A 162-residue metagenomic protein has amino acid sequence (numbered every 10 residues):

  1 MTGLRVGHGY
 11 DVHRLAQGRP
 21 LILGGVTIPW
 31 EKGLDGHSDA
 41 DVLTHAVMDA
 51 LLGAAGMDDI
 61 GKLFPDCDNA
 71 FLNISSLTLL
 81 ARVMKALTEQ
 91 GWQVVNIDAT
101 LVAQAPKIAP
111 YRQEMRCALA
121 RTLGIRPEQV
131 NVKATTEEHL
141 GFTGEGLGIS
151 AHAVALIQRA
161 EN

Functional and structural regions predicted by a protein language model:
T2-Q113, A118, T122-L123: RNase III-family endoribonuclease catalytic core
G7-G9, E138-G141: Glycine-rich, charged/polar anion/phosphate-binding loops that engage phosphate groups from diverse ligands
A109-P110, H139-T143: Short active-site-adjacent structural elements
R126-Q129: Short acidic capping loops at alpha-helix termini that bridge into adjacent secondary structure
V132-T136: Pyridoxal 5′-phosphate
T143-N162: C-terminal edge-of-domain segments
